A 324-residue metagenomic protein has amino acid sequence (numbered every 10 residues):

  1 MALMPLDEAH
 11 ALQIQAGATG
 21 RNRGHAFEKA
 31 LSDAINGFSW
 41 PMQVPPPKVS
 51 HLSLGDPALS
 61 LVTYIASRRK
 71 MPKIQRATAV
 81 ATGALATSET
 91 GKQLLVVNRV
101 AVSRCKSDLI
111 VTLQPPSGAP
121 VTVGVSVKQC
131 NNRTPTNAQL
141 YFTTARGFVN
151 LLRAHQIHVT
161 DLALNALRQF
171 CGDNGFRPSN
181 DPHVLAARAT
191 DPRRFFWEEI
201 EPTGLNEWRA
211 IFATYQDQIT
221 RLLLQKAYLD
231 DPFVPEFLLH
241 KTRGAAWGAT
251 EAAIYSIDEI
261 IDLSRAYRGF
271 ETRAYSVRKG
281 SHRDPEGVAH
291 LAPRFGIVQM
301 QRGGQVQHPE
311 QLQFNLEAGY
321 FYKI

Functional and structural regions predicted by a protein language model:
A2-K106, T112-I324: Short, positively charged
